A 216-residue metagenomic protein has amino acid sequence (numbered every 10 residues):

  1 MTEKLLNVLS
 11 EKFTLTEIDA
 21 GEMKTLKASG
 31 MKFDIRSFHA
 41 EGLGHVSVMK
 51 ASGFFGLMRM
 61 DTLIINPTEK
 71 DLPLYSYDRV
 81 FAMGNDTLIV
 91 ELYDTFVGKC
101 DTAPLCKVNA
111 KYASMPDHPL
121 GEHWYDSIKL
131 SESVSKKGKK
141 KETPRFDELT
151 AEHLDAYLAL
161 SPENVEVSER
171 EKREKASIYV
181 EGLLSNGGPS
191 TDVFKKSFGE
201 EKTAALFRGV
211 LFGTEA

Functional and structural regions predicted by a protein language model:
M1-K70, L74: Short Lys/Arg-enriched alpha/beta "domain-start" segment
E11-I18, A28, F33, C106 (+4 more regions): Hydrophobic transmembrane signal anchors and adjacent membrane-proximal interface regions, especially in viral
D61-L63, D78, H153: Polar/charged side chains located within well-ordered beta-strands of beta-rich proteins
N66-K139: Long amphipathic alpha-helical segments with strong coiled-coil/leucine-zipper propensity
V134-D155: A mid-sequence, solvent-exposed acidic-amphipathic segment
A151-A216: Alpha-helical oligomerization segments
